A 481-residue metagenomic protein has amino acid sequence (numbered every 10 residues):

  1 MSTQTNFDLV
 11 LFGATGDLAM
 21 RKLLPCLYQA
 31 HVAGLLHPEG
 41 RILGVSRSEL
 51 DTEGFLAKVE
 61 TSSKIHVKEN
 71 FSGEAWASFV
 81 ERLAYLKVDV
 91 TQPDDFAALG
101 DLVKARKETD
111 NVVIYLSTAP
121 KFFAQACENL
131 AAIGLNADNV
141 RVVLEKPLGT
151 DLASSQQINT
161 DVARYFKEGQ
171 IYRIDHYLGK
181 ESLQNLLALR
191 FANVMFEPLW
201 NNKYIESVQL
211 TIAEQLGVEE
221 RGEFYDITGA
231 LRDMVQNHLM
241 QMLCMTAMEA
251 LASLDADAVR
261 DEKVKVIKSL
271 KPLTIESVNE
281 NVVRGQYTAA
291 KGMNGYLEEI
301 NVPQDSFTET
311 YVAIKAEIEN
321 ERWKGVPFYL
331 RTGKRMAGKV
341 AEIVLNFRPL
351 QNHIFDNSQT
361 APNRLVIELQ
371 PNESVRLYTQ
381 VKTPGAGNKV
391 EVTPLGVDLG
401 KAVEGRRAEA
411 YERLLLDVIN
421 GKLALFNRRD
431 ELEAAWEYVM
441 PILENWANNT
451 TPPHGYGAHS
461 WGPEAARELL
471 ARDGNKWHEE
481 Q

Functional and structural regions predicted by a protein language model:
M1-V143, L148-Q481: Secretory/organelle targeting and membrane-embedding segments
